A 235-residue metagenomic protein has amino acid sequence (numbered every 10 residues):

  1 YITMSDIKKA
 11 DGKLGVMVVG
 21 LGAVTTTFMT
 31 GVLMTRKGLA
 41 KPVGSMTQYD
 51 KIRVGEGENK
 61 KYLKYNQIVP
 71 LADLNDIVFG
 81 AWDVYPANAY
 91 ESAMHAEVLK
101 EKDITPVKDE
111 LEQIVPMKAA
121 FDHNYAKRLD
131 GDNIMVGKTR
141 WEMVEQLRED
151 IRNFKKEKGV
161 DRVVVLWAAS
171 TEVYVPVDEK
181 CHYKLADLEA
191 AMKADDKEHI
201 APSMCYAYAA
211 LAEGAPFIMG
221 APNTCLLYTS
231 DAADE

Functional and structural regions predicted by a protein language model:
Y1-Y208, A212, S230: Metallocofactor- and cofactor-centric catalytic cores in central/energy metabolism, strongly enriched
T171, N223-T224: Active-site-proximal loop/turn and secondary-structure-junction residues that shape catalytic pockets, frequently
I200, T224-C225: Short alpha-helix boundary/capping motifs
A215-N223: ADP-ribose/adenylate-binding Rossmann-like module
Y228-E235: Conserved small/polar residues in nucleotide/adenosyl-binding loops
